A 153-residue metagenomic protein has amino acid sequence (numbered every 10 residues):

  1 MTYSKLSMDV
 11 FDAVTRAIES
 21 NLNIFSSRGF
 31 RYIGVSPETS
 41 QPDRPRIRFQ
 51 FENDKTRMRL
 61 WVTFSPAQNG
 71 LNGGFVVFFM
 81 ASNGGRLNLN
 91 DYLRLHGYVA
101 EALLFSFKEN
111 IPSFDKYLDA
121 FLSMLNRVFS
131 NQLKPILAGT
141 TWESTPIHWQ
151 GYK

Functional and structural regions predicted by a protein language model:
M1-S20, Y32-K153: Intrinsically disordered, low-complexity regulatory regions enriched in serine/threonine/proline and acidic residues
N23, S27-F30: Short glycine-aromatic motifs
